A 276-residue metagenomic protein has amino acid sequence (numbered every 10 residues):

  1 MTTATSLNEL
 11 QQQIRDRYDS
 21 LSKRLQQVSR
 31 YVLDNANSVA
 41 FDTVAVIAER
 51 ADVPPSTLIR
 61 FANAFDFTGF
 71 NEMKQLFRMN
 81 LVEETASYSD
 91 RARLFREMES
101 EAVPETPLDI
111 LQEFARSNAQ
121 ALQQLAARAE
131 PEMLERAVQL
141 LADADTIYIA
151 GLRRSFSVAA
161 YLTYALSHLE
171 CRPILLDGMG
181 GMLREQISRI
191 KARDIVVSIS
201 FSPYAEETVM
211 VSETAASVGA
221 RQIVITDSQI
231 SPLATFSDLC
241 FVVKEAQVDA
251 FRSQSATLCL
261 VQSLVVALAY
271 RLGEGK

Functional and structural regions predicted by a protein language model:
L7-Q11, S20, R24-Q27, N37-F41 (+2 more regions): HTH-adjacent hinge/linker in prokaryotic transcriptional regulators
R15: Flexible phosphate-sensing "switch/lid" loops adjacent to ATP/NTP-binding sites across phosphate-transfer
E130-L140: Short, acidic loop-to-helix structural element flanking the phosphoryl-transfer center in phosphate-processing enzymes
R136, R271-K276: Active-site phosphate/pyrophosphate-binding segments
A142-G273: Glycine-rich phosphate-binding loops that contact phosphosugars or nucleotide phosphates
